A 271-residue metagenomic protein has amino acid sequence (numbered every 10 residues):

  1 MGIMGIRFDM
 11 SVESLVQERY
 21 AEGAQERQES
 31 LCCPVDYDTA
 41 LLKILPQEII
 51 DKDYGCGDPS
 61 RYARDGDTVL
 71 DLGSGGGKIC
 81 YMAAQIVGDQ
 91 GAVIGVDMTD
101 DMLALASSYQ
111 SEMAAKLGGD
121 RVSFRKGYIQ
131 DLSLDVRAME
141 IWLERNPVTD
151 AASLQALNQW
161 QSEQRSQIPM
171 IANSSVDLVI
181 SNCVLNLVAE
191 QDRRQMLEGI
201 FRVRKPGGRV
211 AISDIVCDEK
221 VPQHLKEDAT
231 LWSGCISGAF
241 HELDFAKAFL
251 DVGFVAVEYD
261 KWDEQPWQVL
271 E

Functional and structural regions predicted by a protein language model:
G2-V35: N-terminal auxiliary segments of SAM/dcSAM-dependent transferases
C32-T68, I79-I86: Conserved alpha-helix/loop element of class I SAM-dependent methyltransferases that forms part of the SAM/SAH-binding
T99: Conserved SAM/SAH-binding beta-strand->alpha-helix loop
A106-S107: Conserved SAM-binding loop
D135-R145, A152-V179: A short acidic, Gly/Pro-enriched loop at the edge of an enzyme's catalytic core that lines a small-molecule cofactor
R194-R209: A short glycine-rich, Lys/Arg-flanked "PGG" loop and its adjoining helix->strand segment in the class I
V216-I236: Short, glycine-/aromatic-enriched active-site segment of Class I SAM-dependent methyltransferases
G238-V252: Short alpha-helix
